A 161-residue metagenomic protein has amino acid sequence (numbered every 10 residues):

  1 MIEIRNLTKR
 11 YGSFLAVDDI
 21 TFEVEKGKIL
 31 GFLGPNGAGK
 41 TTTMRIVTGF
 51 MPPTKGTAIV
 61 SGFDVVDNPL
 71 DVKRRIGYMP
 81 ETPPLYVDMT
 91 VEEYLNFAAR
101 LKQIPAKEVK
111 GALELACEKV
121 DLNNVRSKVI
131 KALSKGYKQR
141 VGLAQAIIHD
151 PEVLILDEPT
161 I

Functional and structural regions predicted by a protein language model:
G56-D67, V72: Conserved ABC transporter NBD signature motif
N96, R100, K107-V125: Conserved ABC ATPase "signature" region
V129-L133: Conserved ABC ATPase signature
L143: Hydrophobic anchor residue at the start of the ABC signature
D150: Conserved catalytic motifs of ABC-family nucleotide-binding domains
L154-E158: Catalytic Walker B motif of ABC-type/P-loop ATPase nucleotide-binding domains
